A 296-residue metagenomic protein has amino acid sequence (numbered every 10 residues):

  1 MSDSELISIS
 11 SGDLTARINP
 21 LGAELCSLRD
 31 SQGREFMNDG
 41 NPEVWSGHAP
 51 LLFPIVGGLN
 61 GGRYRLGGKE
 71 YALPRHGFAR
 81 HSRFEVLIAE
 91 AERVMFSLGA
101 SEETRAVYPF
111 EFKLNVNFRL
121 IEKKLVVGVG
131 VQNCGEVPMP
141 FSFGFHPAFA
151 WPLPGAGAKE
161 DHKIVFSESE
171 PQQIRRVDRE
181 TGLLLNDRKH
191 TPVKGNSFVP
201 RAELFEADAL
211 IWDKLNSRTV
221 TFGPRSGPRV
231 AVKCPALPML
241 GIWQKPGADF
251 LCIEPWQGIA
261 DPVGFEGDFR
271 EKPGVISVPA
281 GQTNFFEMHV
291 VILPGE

Functional and structural regions predicted by a protein language model:
T15-E70: Acidic-aromatic substrate-binding/catalytic surfaces of carbohydrate-active enzymes
I18, V129-G135, Q244: Asparagine-centered strand-capping/turn motif at beta-strand->loop junctions
Y64-Y71, I276-L293: Short Pro-Gly-centered flexible turn/kink motifs
K69, L73-E122: Extended, loop-rich substrate-binding clefts of extracytoplasmic carbohydrate-active enzymes
L120, V131-Q132, V290: Hydrophobic beta-strand positions in extracellular immunoglobulin-like domains
G130-E160: Acidic (Asp/Glu-rich), glycine- and aromatic
A150-C234: Active-site/ligand-binding surface loops and adjacent short beta/alpha elements that line catalytic pockets across
P224-D261: Glycine-rich active-site loops that engage anionic ligands at enzyme catalytic sites
